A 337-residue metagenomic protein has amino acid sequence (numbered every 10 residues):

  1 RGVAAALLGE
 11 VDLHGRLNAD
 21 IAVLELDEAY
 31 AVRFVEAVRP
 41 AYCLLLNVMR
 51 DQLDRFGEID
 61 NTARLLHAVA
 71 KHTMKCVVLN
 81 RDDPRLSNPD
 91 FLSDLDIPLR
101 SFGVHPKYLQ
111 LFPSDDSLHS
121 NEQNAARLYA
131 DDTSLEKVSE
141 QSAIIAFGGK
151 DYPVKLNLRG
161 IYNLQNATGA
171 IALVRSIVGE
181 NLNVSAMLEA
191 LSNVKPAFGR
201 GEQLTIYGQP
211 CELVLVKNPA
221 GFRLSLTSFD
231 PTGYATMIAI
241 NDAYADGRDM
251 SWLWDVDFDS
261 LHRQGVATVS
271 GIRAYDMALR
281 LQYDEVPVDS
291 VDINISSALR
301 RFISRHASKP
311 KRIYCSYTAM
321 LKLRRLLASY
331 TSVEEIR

Functional and structural regions predicted by a protein language model:
G2-V38, Y42-L45: Conserved nucleotide-sensing/catalytic segment adjacent to the nucleotide-binding pocket in NTP-handling enzymes
V3, A22-E25, V77-N80, S101 (+2 more regions): Short, hydrophobic beta-strand segments that form beta-sheet elements in well-ordered domains
N18, L45, M49-Q209: Acidic, Mg2+-coordinating active-site environments of NTP-dependent enzymes
E25-Y30, D83-P84, V216-G221: Short beta->alpha connector loops
V35-R39, R81, D94, V291: Short, flexible loop motifs at catalytic/binding sites
E36-R50, D230-I238: Inter-motif core of Ras-like GTPase G domains
R39-A41, M74, S308: Proline-aspartate-enriched helix->loop->beta-strand connector
R175-L182, L188-R337: ATP-dependent carboxylate-amine ligase
